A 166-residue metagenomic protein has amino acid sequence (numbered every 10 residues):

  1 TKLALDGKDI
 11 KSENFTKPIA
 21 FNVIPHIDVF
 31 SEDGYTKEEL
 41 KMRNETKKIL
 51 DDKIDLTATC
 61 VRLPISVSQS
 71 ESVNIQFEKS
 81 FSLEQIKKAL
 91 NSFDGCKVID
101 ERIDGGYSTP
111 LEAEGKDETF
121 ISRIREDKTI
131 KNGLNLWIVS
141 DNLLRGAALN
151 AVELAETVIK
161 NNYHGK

Functional and structural regions predicted by a protein language model:
T1-A89: Active-site-lining helix/loop region of Rossmann-like oxidoreductase modules
I54-K166: C-terminal active-site/capping subdomain that shapes the small-molecule cofactor and substrate pocket of enzyme
